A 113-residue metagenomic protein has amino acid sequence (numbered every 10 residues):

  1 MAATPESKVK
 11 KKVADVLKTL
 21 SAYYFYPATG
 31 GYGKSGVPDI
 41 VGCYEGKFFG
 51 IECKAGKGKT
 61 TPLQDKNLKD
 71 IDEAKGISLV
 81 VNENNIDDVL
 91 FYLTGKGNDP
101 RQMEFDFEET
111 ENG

Functional and structural regions predicted by a protein language model:
M1-G113: Catalytic phosphate/metal-binding cores of nucleic-acid and nucleotide-processing enzymes, i.e., regions that mediate
